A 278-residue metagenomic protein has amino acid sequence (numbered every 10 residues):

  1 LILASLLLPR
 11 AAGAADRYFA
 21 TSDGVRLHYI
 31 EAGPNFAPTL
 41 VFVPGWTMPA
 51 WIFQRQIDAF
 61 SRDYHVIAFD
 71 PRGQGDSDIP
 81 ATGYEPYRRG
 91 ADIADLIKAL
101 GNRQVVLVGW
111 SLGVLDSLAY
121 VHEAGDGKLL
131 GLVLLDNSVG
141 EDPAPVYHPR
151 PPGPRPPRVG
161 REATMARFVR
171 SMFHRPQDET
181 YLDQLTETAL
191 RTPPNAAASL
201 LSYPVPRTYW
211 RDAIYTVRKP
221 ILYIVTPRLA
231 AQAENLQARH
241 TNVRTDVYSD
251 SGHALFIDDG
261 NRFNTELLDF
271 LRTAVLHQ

Functional and structural regions predicted by a protein language model:
L1-V41, R62-Y64, G101-R103, D183 (+4 more regions): Alpha/beta-hydrolase fold catalytic core
S22, I30, A68-V108, L112 (+1 more regions): Active-site loop/oxyanion-hole signature of alpha/beta-hydrolase fold enzymes
V25, I30-I79: Conserved HGGG/HGGXW glycine-rich cap/lid loop of the alpha/beta-hydrolase fold
T47, P71-G75, V114, V139 (+1 more regions): Alpha/beta-hydrolase active-site loop signature
L118-E123, G127-G160: Flexible "cap/lid" loop of the alpha/beta hydrolase fold
P143-P149, P156-I214: Conserved alpha/beta-hydrolase catalytic His-Asp/Glu region
R191-V247: Conserved serine/cysteine hydrolase catalytic core
S251-N264: Catalytic histidine-centered segment of alpha/beta-hydrolase-like enzymes
